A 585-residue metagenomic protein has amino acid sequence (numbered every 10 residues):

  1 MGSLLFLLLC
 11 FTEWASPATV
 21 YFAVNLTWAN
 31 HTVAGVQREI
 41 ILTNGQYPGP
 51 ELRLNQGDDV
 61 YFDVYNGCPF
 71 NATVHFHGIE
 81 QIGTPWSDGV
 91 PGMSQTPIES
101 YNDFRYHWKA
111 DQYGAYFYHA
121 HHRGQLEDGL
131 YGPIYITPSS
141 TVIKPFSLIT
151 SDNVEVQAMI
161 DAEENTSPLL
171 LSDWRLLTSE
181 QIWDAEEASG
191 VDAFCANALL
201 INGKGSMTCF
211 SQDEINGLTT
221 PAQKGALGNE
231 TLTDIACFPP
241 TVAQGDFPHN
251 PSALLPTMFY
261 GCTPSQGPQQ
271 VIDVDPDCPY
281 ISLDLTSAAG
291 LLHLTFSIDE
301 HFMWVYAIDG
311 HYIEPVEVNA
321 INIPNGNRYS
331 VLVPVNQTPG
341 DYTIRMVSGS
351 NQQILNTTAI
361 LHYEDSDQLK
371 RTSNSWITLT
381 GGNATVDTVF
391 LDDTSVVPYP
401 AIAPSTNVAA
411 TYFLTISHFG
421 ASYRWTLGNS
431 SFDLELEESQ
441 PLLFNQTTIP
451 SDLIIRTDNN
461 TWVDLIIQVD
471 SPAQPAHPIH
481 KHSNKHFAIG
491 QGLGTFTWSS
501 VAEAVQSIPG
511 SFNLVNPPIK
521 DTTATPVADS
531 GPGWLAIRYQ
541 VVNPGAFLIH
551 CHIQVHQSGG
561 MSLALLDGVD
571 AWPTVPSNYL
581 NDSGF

Functional and structural regions predicted by a protein language model:
M1-P17: Fungal secretory targeting signals
W14-D63, G67: Signal-peptide-cleavage-adjacent N-terminal segments of secreted and extracellular proteins
Y21, L130-S189, E314-D464, Q468-A476 (+6 more regions): Extended terminal and domain-junction accessory segments
G35-Q37, N71-H77, L292-D299, T343-R345 (+1 more regions): Short, hydrophobic/aromatic beta-strand segments
Q37-I40, N44-L54, V60, F76-Q112 (+8 more regions): Extracytoplasmic beta-sandwich strand-turn segments characteristic of Greek-key/jelly-roll folds
D58-V60, P279-L283, T461-V463: Structural beta-strand segments of beta-rich domains
V64-C68, L285-A289, I467-S471: Asparagine-centered strand-capping/turn motif at beta-strand->loop junctions
P85-G92, T96-I98, E187-T394, P404: Histidine- and aromatic-rich segments of cupredoxin/plastocyanin-like copper-binding domains
